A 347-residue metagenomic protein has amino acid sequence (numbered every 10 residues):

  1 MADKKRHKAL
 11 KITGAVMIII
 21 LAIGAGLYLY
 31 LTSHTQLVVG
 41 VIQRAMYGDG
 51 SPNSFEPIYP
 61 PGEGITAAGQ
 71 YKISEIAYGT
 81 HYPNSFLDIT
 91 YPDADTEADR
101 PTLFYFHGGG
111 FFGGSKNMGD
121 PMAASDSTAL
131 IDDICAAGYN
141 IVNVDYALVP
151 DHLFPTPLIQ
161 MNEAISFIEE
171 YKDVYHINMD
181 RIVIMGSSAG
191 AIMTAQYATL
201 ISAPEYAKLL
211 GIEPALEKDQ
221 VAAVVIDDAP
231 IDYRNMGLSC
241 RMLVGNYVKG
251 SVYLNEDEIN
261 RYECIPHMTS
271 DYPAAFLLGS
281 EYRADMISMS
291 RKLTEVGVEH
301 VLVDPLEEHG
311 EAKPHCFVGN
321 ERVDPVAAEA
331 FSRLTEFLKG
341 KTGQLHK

Functional and structural regions predicted by a protein language model:
M1-A9: N-terminal Lys/Arg-rich, disordered targeting/topogenic segments
L10-K347: Alpha/beta-hydrolase superfamily serine-hydrolase fold, recognizing
